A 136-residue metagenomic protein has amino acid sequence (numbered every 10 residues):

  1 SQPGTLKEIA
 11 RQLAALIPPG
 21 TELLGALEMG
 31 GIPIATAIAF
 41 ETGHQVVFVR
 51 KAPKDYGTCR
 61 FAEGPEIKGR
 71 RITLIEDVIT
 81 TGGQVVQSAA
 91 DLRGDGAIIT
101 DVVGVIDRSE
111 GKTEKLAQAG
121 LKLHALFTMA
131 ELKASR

Functional and structural regions predicted by a protein language model:
S1-R136: PRPP-associated nucleotide enzymes
